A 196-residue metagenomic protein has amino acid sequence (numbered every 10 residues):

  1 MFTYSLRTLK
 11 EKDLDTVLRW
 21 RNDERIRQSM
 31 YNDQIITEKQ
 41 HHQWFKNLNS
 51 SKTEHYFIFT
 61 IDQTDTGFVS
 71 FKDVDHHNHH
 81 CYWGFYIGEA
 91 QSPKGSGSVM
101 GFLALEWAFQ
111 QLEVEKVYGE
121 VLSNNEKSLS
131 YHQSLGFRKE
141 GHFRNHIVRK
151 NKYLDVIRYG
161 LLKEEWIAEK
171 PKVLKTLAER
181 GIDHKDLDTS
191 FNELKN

Functional and structural regions predicted by a protein language model:
M1-T16, W20-D23, T60-N196: Acyl-donor (CoA/ACP) binding surface of acyl/acetyltransferases
E11-L18, E38, H42, K46: An amphipathic alpha-helix signature
L14, R25-I26, T53-E54: Generic structural signal for secondary-structure transition and capping sites
D23-I26, I35, S50, S92: Residue-level marker of structural boundaries
R25-Q43: Conserved GNAT-fold acetyl-CoA-binding loop/helix
Q28-M30, Y56-F57, E169: Short, hydrophobic secondary-structure boundary micro-motifs
I36-Q40, L48-S50, I87-G88, T176: Juxtamembrane/interface motifs at transmembrane-helix termini
K46-I58, G67: A short helix-loop-beta-strand connector motif used in the catalytic cores of GNAT acetyltransferases and, in some
